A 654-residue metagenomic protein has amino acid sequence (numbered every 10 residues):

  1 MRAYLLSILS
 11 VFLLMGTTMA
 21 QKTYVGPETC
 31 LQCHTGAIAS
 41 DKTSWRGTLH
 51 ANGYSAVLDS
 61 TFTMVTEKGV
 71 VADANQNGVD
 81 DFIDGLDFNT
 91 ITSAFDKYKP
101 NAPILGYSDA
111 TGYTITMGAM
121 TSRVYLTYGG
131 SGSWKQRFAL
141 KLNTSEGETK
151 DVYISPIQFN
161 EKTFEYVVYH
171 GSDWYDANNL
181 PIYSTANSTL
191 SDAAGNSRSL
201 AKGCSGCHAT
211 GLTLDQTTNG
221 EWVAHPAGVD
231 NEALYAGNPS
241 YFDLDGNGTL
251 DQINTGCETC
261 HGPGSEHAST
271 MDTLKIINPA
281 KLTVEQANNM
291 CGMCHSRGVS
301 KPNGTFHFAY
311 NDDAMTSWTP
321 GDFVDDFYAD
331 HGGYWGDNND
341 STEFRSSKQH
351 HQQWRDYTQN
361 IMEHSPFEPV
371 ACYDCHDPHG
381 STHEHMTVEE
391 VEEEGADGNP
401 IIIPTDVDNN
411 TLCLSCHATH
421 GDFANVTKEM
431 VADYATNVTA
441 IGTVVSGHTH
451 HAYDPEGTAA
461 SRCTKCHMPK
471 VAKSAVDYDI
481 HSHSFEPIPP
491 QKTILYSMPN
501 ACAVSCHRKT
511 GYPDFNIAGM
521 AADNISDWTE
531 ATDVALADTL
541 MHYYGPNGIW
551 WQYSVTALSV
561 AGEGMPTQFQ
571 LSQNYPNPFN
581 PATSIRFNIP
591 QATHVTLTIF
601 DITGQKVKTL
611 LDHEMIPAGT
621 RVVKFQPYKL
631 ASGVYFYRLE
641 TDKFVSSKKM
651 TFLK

Functional and structural regions predicted by a protein language model:
L6, E563-K654: C-terminal outer-membrane/trafficking sorting elements
S7-G16: Bacterial N-terminal signal peptides
T18-A20: Boundary at the C-terminal end of the N-terminal hydrophobic targeting segment
K22-T48, S55, N577: Mature N-terminal segment immediately following signal peptide/propeptide cleavage in secreted/periplasmic
I38-G129, A139-L142, Y169, D215-T259 (+2 more regions): Primarily the internal scaffold of c-type cytochrome electron-transfer domains, especially repeated/multiheme c-type
S133-N160: N-terminal accessory interaction module
Y153-N196: A short, surface-exposed interaction/processing loop segment used at functional sites
N196-D215, H379, H507: C-terminal substrate/ligand-recognition segments
